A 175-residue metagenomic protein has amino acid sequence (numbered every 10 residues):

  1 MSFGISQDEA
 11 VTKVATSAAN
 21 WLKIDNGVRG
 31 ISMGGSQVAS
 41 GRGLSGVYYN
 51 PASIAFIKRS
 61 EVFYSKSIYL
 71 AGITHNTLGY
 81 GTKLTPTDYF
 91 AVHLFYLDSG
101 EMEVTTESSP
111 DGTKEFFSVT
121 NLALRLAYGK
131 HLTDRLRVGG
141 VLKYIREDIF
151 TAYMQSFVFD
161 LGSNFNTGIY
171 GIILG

Functional and structural regions predicted by a protein language model:
F3-G175: Subset of outer-membrane beta-barrel
